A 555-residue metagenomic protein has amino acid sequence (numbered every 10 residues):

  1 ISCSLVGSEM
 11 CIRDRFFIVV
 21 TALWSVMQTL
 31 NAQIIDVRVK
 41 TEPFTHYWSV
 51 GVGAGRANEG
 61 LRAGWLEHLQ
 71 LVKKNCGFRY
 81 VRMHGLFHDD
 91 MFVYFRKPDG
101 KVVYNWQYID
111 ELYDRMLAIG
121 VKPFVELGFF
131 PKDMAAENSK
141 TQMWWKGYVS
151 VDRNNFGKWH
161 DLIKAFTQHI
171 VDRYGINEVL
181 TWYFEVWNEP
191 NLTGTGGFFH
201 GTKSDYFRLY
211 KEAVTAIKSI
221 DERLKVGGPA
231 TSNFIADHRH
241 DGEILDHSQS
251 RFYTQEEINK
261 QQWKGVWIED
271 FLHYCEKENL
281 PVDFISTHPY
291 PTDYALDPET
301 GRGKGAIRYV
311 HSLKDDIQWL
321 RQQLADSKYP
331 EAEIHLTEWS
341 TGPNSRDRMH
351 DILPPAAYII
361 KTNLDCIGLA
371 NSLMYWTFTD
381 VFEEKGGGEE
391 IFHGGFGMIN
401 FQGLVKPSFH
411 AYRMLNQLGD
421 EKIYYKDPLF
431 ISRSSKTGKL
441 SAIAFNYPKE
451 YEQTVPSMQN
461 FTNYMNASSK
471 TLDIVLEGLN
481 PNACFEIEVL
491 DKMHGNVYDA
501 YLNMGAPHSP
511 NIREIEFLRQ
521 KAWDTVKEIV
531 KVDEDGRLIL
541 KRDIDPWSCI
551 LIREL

Functional and structural regions predicted by a protein language model:
I1-D14: Single conserved hydrophobic/aromatic residue that forms the stacking wall/gate of nucleotide- or nucleobase-binding
F16-Q28: Bacterial N-terminal signal peptides
Q33-V171, G175-T181, E185-V186, N191-G201 (+2 more regions): N-terminal substrate-binding region of glycoside hydrolase catalytic domains
G51, M116, F166, F184 (+9 more regions): Conserved, mostly hydrophobic/aromatic
G55-E67, D89, G100-Q107, K132-M134 (+9 more regions): Acidic-and-aromatic substrate-binding clefts and catalytic sites of carbohydrate-active enzymes
T202-N363, L369, I391: Noncatalytic carbohydrate-binding groove/subsite architecture in carbohydrate-active enzymes
H335-N460: Aromatic/acidic polysaccharide-binding cleft in carbohydrate-active enzymes
F445-L555: C-terminal beta-sandwich/jelly-roll accessory domains of carbohydrate-active enzymes
